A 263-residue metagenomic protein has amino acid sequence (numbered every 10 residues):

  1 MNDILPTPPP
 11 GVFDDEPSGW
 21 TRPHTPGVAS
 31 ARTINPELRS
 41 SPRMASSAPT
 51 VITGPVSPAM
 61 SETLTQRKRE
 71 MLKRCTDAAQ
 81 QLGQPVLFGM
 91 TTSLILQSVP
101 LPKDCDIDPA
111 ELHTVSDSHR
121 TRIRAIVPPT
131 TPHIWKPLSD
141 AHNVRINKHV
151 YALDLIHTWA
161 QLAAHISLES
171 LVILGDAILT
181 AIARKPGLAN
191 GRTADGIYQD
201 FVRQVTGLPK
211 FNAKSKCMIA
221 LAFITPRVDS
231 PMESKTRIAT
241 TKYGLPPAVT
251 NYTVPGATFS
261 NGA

Functional and structural regions predicted by a protein language model:
M1-F211: Short gly/ser-rich loop at a beta-strand->alpha-helix junction or flexible surface loop bordering the NTP-binding
P10-G11, H24, G191-A263: Surface segments flanking catalytic/ligand-binding clefts of nucleic-acid enzymes
